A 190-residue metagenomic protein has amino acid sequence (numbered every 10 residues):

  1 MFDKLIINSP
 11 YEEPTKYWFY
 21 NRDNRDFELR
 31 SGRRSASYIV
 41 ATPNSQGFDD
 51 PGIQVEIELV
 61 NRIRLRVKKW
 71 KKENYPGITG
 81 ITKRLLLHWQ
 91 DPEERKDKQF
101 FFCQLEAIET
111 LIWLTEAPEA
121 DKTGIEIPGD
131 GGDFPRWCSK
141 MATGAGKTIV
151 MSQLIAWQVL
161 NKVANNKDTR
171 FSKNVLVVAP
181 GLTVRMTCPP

Functional and structural regions predicted by a protein language model:
M1-R95: N-terminal accessory nucleic-acid engagement/regulatory domains that precede and modulate ATP-driven motor cores
G32-A36, C138, T187: Small/flexible residues
P51, V55, R95-F100, A142-K147 (+1 more regions): Conserved aromatic-histidine-acidic binding/catalytic patches
V67-W70, L111-T115, Q158-K162, C188: Hydrophobic, Leu/Ile/Phe/Ala-enriched alpha-helical segments that form helix-helix packing faces
W70-M141, I149-V150: Conserved pre-motif I regulatory segment
F101-L111, V178-M186, P190: P-loop NTPase catalytic cores that bind/hydrolyze ATP
P118-P135, L160-V175, C188: Flexible phosphate/Mg2+-sensing switch loops adjacent to catalytic phosphate-binding sites
M141-A142, V150-M186: Conserved SF1/SF2 helicase motif Ia
